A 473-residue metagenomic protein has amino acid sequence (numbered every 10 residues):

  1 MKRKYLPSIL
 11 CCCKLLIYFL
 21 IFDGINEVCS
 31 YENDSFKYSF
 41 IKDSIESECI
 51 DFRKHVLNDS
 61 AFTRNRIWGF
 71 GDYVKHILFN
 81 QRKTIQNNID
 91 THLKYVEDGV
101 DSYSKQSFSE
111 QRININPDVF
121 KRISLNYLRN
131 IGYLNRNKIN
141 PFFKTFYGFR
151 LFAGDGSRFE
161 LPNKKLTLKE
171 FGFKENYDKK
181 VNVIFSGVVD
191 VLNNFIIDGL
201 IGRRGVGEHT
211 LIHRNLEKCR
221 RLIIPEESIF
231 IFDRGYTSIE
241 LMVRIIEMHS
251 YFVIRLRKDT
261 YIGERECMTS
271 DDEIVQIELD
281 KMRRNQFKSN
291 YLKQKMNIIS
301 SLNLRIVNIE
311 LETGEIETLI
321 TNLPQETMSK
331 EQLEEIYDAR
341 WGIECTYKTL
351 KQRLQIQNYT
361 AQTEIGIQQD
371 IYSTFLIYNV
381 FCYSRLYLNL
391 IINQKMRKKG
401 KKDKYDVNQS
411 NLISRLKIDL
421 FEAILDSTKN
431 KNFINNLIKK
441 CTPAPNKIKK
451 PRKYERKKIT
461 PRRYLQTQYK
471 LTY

Functional and structural regions predicted by a protein language model:
I9-N88, S102, F108, R112-I115 (+6 more regions): Single, function-defining residue in the core of a domain
D90-H92: Short alpha-helical "recognition helix" segments of helix-turn-helix
K138: Active-site-adjacent helix/loop segment of glycosyltransferases that harbors family-specific signature motifs
R150-F152: Conserved beta-strand elements of the Class I
